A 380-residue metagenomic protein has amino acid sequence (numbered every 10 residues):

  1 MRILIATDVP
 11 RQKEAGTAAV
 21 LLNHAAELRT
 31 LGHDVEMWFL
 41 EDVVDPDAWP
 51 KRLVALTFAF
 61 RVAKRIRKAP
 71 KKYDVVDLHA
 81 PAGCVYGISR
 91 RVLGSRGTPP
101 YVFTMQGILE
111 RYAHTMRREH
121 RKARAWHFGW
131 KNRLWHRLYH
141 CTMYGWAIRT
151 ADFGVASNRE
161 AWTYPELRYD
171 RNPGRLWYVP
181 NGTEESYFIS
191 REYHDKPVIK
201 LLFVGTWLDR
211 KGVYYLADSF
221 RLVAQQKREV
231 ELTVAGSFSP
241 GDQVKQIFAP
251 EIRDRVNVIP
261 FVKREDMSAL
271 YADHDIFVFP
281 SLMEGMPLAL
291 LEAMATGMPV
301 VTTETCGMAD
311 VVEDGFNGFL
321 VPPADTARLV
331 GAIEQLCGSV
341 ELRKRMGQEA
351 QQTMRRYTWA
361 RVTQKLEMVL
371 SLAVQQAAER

Functional and structural regions predicted by a protein language model:
L109, A125-G154: Membrane-proximal helix-turn-helix segments that form the acceptor-binding/catalytic region of lipid-linked
I148, F261-V262, A269-H274: Short alpha-helical donor nucleotide-sugar binding micro-motif in glycosyltransferases
E160, G182: Carbohydrate-associated surface elements
V244-E265: Nucleotide-activated donor-binding/catalytic signature segment of Leloir-type glycosyltransferases, i.e., the conserved
L282: Aromatic "clamp/platform" in nucleotide-sugar-dependent glycosyltransferases that forms part of the donor/acceptor
P299-T302, V312: Short hydrophobic beta-strand element within catalytic cores of glycosyltransferases and related nucleotide-activated
D314-G315, F319-T326, Q335-V340: Conserved acidic donor-binding segment of nucleotide-sugar-dependent glycosyltransferases
R328, Q335, L342-R356, M368: A short, well-ordered alpha-helix in the C-terminal region of glycosyltransferases
